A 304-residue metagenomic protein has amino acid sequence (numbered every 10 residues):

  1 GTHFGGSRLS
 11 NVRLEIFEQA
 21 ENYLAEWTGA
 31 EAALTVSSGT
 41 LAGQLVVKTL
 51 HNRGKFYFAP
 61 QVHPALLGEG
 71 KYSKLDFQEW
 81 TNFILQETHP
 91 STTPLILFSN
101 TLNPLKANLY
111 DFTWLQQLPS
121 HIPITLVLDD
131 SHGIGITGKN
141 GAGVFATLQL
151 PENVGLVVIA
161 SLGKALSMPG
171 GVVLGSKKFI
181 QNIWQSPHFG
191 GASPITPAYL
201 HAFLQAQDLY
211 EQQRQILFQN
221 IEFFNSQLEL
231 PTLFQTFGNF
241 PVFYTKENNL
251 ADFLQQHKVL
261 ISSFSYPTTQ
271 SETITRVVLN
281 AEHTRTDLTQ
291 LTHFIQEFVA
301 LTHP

Functional and structural regions predicted by a protein language model:
G1-S38: Conserved N-terminal alpha-helix of the aminotransferase class I/II PLP-enzyme fold
V36, V46-A65, L217: Conserved PLP-anchoring active-site segment centered on the Schiff-base-forming lysine
E79-L128: Active-site phosphate-binding strand-loop segment of PLP-dependent enzymes
L148-N182: Active-site PLP attachment segment
W184-I195: A short glycine-threonine-serine/GTX helix/turn-capping micro-motif
A206-S226, N239: Structural signature of PLP-dependent enzymes
E222, S226-P304: Conserved C-terminal alpha-helix-loop-beta "cap" of PLP-dependent enzymes that closes/shapes the active-site mouth
